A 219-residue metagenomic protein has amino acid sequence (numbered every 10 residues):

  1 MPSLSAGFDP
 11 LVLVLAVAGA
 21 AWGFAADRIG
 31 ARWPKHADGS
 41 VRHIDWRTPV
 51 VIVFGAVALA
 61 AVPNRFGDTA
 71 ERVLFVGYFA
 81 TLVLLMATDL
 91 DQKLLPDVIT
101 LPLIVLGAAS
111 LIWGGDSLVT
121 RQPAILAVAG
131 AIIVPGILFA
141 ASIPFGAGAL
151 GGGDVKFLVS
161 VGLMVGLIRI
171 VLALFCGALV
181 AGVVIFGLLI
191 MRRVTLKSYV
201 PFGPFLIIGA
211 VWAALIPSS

Functional and structural regions predicted by a protein language model:
M1-S219: A membrane-topology feature that recognizes alpha-helical transmembrane segments and their immediate juxtamembrane
